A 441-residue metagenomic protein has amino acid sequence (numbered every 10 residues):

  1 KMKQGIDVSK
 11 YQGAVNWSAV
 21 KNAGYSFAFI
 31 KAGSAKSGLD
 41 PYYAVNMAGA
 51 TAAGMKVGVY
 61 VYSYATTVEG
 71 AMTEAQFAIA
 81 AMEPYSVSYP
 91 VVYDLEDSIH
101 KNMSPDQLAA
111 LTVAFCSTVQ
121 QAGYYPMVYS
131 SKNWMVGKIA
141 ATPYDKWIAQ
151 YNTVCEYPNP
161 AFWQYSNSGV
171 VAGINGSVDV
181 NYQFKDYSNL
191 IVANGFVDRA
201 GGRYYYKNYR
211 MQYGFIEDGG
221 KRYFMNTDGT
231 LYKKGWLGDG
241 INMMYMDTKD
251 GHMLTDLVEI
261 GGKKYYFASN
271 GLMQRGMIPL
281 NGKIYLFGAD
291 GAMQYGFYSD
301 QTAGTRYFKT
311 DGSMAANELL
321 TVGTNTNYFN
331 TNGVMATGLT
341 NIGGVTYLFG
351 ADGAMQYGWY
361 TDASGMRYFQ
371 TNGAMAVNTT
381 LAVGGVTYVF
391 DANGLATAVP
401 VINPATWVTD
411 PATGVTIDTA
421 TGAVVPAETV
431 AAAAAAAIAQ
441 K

Functional and structural regions predicted by a protein language model:
K1-S9, S18, M135, A140-A193: Functionally critical loop-and-helix segments that line ligand-binding/catalytic clefts of soluble enzyme domains
M2-C116, Q120-G123: Substrate-binding cleft of extracellular glycoside hydrolase catalytic domains
V15, A23, T142, Y157 (+1 more regions): Structured loop/turn residues at beta-strand edges in well-structured enzyme cores
K36, I99, V154-C155, G169 (+2 more regions): Glycine-rich nucleotide phosphate-binding loop and flanking beta-alpha elements of Rossmann-like dinucleotide-binding
V57, Y125-M127, K146: Hydrophobic anchor at the start of a short beta-strand that flanks the dinucleotide cofactor-binding loop
V61, S130, Q150: Short beta-strand/turn micro-motifs composed of small residues that flank or help shape donor/cofactor-binding pockets
V119-V136: Aromatic-lined carbohydrate-recognition surfaces of secreted/lumenal glycan-active proteins
I191-K441: Extracellular adhesion/carbohydrate-binding repeat motifs centered on closely spaced tryptophans
